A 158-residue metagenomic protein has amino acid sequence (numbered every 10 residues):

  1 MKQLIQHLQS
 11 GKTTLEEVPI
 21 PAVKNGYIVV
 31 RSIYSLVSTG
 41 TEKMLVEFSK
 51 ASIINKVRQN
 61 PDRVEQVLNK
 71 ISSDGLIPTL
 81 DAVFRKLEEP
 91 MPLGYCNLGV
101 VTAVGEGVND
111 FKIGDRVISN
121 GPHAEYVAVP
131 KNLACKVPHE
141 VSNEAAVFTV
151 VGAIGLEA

Functional and structural regions predicted by a protein language model:
M1-R85, E89, G121: Short N-terminal strand-loop motif that marks the start of NAD(P)H/FAD-dependent oxidoreductase cofactor-binding domains
Y34, D115-R116, Y126: Residue-level marker of beta-strand positions
P78-E89, C96-N120: A glycine-/small-residue-rich N-terminal strand-loop-strand element that serves as the cofactor-binding glycine loop
P92-Y95, N120-N132: A structural motif shared across PLP-dependent enzymes of the aminotransferase-like
Y95, N120, H139-A158: A glycine-rich, Thr/Ser-enriched phosphate-binding loop motif common to dinucleotide/cofactor-binding enzymes
